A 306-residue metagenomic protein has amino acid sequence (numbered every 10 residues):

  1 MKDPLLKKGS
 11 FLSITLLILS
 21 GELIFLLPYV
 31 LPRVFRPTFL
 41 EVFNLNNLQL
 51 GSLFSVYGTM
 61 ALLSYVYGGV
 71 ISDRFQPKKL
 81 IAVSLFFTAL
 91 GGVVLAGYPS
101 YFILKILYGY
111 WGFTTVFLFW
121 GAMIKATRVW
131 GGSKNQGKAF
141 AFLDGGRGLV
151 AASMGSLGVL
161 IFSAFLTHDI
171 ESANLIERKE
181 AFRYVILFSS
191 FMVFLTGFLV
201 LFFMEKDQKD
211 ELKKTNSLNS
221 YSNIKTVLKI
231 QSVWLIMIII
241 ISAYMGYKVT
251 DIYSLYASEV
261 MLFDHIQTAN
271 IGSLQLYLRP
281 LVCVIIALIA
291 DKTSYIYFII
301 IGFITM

Functional and structural regions predicted by a protein language model:
S13-L45, G68, M154, V249-S254: Extracytoplasmic
P32-R36, R147, A151-V159, Q231-S273: Extracytoplasmic gate region of multi-pass secondary transporters
S64-Q76, L281-Y295: Helix-to-loop junctions at the C-terminal end of transmembrane segments in multipass secondary transporters
R74-L85, D291-F303: Cytoplasmic membrane-interface "Motif A"-like loop-to-helix N-cap segments of 12-TM Major Facilitator Superfamily
F86-S100, I304-M306: C-terminal ends and interior cores of transmembrane alpha-helices in multi-pass membrane transporters/permeases
Y108-G146: Cytoplasmic helix-loop-helix junction between adjacent transmembrane helices in 12-TM secondary transporters
E180-F202: Symmetry-related core transmembrane helices of the 12-TM Major Facilitator Superfamily/SLC fold
L201-S222: Flexible cytoplasmic inter-helical loops of multi-pass small-molecule transporters
